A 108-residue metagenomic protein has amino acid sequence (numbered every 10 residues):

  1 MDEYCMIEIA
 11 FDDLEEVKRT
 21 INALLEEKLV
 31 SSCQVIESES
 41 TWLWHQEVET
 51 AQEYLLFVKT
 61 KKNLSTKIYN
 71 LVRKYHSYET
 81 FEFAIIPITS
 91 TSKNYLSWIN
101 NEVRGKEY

Functional and structural regions predicted by a protein language model:
M1-Y108: Positively charged, small/polar-rich N-terminal and surface patches that mediate targeting and assembly and bind
